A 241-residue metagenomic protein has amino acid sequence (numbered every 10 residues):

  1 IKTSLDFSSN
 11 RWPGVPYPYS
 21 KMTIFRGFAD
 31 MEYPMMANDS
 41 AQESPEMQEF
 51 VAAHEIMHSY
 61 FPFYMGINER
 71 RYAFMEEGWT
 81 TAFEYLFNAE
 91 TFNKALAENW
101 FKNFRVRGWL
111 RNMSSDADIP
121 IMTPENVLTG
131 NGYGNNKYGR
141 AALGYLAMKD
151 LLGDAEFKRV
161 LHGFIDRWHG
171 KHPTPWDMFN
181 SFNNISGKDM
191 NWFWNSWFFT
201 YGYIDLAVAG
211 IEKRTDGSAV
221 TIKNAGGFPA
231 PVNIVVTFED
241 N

Functional and structural regions predicted by a protein language model:
I1-M75, W79-F83, F87, T91-F92 (+1 more regions): Juxtacatalytic substrate-recognition/specificity segment
I1-T3, N10-R11, D150-L152, D216 (+2 more regions): Acidic/His-enriched low-complexity segments
T3, P34, M47-I56, Y60 (+8 more regions): Generic recognition of stable, solvent-exposed alpha-helical segments in well-folded globular domains
G14-K21, N68-E69, T91-W100, A155-V160 (+2 more regions): Acidic/polar loop patches that form or flank catalytic/metal-binding clefts of enzymes that bind anionic ligands
A29, R71, E77-L143, A147 (+2 more regions): Acidic/His/Gly-enriched intrinsically disordered linker/tail segments that often contain short helix/coil "MoRF-like"
F74-T81, L161-W168, T200, F238-D240: Active/binding-pocket-proximal capping segment
G134-V220: Amphipathic alpha-helical substructures
E212-N241: Beta-strand-rich binding/interaction modules
